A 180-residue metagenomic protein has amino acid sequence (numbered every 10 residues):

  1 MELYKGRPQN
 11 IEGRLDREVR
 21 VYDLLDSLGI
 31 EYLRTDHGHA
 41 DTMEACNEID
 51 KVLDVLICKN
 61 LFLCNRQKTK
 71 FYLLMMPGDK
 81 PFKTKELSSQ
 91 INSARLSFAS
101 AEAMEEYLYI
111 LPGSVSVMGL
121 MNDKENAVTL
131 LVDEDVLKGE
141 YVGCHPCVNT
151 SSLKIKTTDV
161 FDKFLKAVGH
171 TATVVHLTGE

Functional and structural regions predicted by a protein language model:
M1-E180: Extended, low-hydrophobicity, polar/charged segments
